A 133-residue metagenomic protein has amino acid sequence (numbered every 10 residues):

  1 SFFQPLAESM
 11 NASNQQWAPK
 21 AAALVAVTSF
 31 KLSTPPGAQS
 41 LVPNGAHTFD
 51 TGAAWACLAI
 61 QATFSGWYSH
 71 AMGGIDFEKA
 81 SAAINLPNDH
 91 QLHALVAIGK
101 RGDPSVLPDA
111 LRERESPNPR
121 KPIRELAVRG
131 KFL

Functional and structural regions predicted by a protein language model:
S1-L133: Acidic, surface-exposed loops and disordered segments
